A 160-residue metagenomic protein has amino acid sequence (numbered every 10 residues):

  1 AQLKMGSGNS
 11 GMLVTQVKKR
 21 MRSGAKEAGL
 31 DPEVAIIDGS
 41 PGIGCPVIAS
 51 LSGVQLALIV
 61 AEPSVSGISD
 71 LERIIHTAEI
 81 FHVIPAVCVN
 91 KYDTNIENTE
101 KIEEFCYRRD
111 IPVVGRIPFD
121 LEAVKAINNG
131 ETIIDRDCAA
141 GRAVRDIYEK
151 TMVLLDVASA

Functional and structural regions predicted by a protein language model:
Q2-M5, N9, Q16-V47: Switch II (G3) loop of P-loop NTPases
M5-M12, S69, D135, A139-R142: Conserved active-site and cofactor/substrate-binding residues in soluble primary-metabolism enzymes
S10-G11, V47-I48, L71-E72, T99-E100: Conserved strand-to-helix beginnings and helix N-cap segments that scaffold or border functional pockets
D31, V54-L58, F81-V87: Short, surface-exposed connector motifs at secondary-structure boundaries
I37, V60-A61, V89-N90: Thr-Gly-centered strand-to-loop micro-motif
D38-G44, S64-E72: A general structural motif
G44-V65: Inter-motif core of Ras-like GTPase G domains
T77-A160: C-terminal lobe/tail of nucleotide-utilizing enzymes
